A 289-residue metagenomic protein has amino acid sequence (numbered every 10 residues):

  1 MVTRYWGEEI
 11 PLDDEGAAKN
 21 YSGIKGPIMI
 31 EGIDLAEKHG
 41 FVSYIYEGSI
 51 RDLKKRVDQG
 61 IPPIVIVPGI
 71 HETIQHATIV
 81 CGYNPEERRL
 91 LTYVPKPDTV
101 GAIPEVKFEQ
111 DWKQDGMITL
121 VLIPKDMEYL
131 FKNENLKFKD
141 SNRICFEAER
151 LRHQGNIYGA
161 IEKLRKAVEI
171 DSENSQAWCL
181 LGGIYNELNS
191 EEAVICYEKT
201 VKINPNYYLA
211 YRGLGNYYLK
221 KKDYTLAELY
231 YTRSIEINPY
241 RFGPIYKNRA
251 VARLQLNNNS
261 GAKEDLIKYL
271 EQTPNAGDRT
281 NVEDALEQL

Functional and structural regions predicted by a protein language model:
T3-Y5, E9-I10, D14-I123, F131 (+2 more regions): Conserved active-site-adjacent core of cysteine acyl-enzyme catalytic domains
N133-Q176, L180-E187: Alpha-helical segment of the N-proximal tetratricopeptide repeat
S141, S175-Q176, Y208-L209, F242-P244 (+1 more regions): Helix-start (N-cap) detector for alpha-helical repeat units in TPR-like alpha-solenoids, especially tetratricopeptide
G155-E162, E187-K199, K221-R233, N257-D265 (+1 more regions): Structural signature of tandem alpha-helical TPR/SEL1-like repeats, specifically the intra-repeat loop/turn
I170, I203, I237-N238, Q272: Structural marker of alpha-solenoid helical repeat scaffolds
L180, G213, K247-N248, V282-A285: Canonical tetratricopeptide repeat
Q255, S260-L289: Terminal, low-structured helical/coil segments at or just beyond the last alpha-helical repeat
